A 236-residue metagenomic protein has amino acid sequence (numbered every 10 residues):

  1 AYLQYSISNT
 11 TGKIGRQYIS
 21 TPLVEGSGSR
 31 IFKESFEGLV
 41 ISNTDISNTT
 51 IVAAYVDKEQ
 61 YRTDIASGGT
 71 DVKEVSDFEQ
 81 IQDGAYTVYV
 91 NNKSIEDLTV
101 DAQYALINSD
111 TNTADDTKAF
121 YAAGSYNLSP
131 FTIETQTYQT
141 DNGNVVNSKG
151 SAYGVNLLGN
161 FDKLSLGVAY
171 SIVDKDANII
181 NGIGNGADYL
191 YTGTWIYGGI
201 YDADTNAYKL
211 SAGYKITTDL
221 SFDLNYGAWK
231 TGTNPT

Functional and structural regions predicted by a protein language model:
A1-G68, G84, V90-T99, S125 (+2 more regions): Outer membrane beta-barrel
V24-G28, G68-D77, T194-G198, N234-P235: Extracellular loop and loop/strand-boundary signature of outer-membrane beta-barrel proteins
R30, E79, Q103: Glycine- and other small-residue-rich loops at beta-strand/loop junctions that grip anionic moieties
F32-K33, Q82, D116, K149: Short, glycine/acidic-rich beta->alpha junctions
T63, G68-D71, E79-A85, T111-D115: Solenoidal tandem-repeat scaffolds enriched in leucines and small polar residues
V75-S76, Y86-Y89, Q103-I107: A conserved mid-domain beta-alpha-beta active-site/ligand-binding segment of alpha/beta enzyme cores
Q80-K93, G199-K209: Outer-membrane beta-barrel signature, preferentially recognizing the C-terminal barrel domain of Gram-negative
D97-V100, Y104-T236: Outer-membrane beta-barrel pore domains
